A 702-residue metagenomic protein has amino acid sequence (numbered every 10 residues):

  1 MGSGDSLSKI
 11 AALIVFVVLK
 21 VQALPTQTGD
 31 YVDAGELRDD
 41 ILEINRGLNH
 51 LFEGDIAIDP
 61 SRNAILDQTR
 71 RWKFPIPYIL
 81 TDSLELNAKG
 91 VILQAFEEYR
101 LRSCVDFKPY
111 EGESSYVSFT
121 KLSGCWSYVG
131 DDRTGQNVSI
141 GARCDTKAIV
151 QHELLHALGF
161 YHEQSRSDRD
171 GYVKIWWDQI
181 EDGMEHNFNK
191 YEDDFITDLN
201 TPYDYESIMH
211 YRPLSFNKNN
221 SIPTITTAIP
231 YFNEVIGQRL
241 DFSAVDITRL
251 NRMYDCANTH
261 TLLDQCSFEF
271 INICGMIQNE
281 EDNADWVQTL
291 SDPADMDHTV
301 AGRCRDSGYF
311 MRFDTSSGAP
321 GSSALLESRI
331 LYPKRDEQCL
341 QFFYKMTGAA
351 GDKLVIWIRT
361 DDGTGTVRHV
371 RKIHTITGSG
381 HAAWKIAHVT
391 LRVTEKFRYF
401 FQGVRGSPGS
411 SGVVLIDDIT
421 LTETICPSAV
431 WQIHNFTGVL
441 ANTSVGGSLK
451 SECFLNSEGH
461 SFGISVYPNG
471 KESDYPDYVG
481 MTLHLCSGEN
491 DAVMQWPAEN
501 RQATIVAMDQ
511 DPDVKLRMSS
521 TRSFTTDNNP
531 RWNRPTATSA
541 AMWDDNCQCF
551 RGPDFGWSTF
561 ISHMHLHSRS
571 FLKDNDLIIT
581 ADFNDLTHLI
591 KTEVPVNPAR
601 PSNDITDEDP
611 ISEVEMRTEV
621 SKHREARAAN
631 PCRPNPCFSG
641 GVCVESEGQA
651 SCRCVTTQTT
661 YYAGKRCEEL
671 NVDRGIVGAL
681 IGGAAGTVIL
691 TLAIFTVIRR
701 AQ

Functional and structural regions predicted by a protein language model:
G2-R329, R335, L354, A383 (+1 more regions): Zinc-dependent metalloendopeptidases
F268, V389, V414-L421: Extracellular beta-strand elements of beta-rich domains used for carbohydrate recognition/degradation or cell-matrix
A319-S323, L331-Q341, T394-F397, S457-S461 (+1 more regions): Extended extracellular/luminal ectodomain segments enriched in beta-structured repeat modules
L331-P333, F343-A349, R359, V404 (+1 more regions): Solvent-exposed strand-to-loop "edge" motifs in beta-rich extracellular domains
G363-T394, D527-D545: Extracellular carbohydrate recognition and processing domains and analogous Trp-centered ligand-binding platforms
F401-S410: Short beta-strand-plus-loop segments that form exposed binding edges in beta-rich domains
P427-H623: Protein/peptide-recognition domains central to ubiquitin and immune signaling
M616-Q702: Conserved N-terminal segment of EGF-like repeats
